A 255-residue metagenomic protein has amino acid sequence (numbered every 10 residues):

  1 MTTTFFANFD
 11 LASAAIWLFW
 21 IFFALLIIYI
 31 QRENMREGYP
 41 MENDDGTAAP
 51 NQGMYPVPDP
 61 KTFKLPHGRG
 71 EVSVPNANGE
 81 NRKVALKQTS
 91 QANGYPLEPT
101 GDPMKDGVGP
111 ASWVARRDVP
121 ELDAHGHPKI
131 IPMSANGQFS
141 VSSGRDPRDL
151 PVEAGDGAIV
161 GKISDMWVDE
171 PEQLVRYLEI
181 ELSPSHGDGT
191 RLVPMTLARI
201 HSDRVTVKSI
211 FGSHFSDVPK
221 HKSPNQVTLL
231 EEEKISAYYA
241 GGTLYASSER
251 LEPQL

Functional and structural regions predicted by a protein language model:
M1-L255: Peripheral interaction segments used for macromolecular assembly
